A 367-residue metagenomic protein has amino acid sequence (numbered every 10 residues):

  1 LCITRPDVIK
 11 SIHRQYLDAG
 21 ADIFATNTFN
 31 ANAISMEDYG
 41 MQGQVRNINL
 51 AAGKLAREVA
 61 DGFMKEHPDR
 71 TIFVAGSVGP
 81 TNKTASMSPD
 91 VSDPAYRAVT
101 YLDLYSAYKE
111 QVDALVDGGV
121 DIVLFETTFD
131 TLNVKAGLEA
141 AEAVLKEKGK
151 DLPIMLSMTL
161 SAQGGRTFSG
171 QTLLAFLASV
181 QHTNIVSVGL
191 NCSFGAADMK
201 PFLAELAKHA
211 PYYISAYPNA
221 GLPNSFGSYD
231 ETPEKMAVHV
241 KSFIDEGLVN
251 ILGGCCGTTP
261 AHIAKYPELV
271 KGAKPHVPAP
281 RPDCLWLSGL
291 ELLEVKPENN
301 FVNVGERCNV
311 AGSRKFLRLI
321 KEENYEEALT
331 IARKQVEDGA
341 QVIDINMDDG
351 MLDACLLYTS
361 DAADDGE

Functional and structural regions predicted by a protein language model:
L1-K10, T84-A107, L160-Q171, P223-K235 (+1 more regions): Active-site mouth loops of central-metabolism enzymes
Y16, A56, V123, V188 (+2 more regions): Conserved, mostly hydrophobic/aromatic
L17-T28, I48-S88, P282-E306: Glycine-rich, aromatic-flanked loop segments that form ligand/cofactor-binding clefts across common enzyme folds
F24-T26, V74-G76, F125, I154-M158 (+5 more regions): Hydrophobic faces of well-ordered beta-strands that scaffold small-molecule active sites in alpha/beta enzyme cores
D130-E142, G195-A207, T259-A264, L352-L357: Active-site-adjacent beta->alpha loops and helix N-cap segments on the catalytic face of soluble alpha/beta enzymes
S161-L177, Q181-N250, L269, A273-K274 (+1 more regions): Catalytic-face loop-and-helix region of soluble metabolic enzyme cores
T258-L290: Terminal amphipathic helices with adjacent charged low-complexity linkers/tails
Y358-A363: Conserved small/polar residues in nucleotide/adenosyl-binding loops
